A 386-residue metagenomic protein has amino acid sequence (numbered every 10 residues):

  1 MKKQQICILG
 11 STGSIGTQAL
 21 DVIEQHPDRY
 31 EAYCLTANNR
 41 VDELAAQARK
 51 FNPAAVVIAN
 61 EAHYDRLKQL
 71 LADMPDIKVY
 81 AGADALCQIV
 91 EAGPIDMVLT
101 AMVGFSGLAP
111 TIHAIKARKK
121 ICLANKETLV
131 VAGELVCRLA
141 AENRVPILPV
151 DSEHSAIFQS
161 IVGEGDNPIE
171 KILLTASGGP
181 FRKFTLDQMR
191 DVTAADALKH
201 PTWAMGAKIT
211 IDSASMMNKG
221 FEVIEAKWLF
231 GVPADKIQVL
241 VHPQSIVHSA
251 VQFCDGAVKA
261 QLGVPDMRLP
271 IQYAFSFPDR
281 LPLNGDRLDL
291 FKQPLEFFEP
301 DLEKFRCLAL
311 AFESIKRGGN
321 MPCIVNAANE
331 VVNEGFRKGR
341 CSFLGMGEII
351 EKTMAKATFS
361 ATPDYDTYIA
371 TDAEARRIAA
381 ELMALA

Functional and structural regions predicted by a protein language model:
M1-A386: Catalytic, metal-anchored helix/loop core of enzyme active sites in primary metabolism
